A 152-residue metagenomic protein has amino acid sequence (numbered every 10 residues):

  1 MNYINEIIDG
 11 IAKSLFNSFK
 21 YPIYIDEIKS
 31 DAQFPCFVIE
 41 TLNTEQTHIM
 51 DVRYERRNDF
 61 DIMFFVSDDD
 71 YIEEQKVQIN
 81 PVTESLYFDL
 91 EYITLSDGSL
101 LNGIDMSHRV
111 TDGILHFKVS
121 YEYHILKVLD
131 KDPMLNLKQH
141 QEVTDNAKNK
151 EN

Functional and structural regions predicted by a protein language model:
M1-Y24, E45-N152: Charged, amphipathic alpha-helical segments and their flanking helix caps
Y24-F34: Short acidic low-complexity segments
F34-L42: A short, hydrophobic beta-strand-centered structural micro-motif
